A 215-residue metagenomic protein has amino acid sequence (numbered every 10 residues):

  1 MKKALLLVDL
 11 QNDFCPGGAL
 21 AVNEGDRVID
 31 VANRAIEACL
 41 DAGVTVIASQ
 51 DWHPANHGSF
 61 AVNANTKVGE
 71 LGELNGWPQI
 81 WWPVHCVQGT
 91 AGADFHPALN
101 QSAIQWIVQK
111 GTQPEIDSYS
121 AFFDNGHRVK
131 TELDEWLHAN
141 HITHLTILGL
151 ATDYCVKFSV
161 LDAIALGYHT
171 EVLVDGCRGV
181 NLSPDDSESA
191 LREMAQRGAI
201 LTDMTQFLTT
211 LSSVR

Functional and structural regions predicted by a protein language model:
M1-L5: Extreme N-terminal starter segment of soluble prokaryotic enzymes
V8, Q50, V174: Active-site flanking residues adjacent to catalytic metal/cofactor-binding acidic residues
G18-G25, A121-N125: Short glycine-enriched, charge-decorated loop/helix-capping segments at active-site entrances that position
V22-E37: Short catalytic helix/loop segments, enriched in acidic residues and glycine and frequently bearing histidine
N33-H144: Active-site alpha/beta core segments
A35-I36, V156-G167: Histidine-anchored nucleotide/phosphate-binding helix
T146-G149, H169-N181: A short glycine-rich beta-strand->turn/loop micro-motif centered on a GG-aromatic cluster
G198-T210: Short acidic-hydrophobic, aromatic-tinged amphipathic segments that line or gate anion-handling sites
